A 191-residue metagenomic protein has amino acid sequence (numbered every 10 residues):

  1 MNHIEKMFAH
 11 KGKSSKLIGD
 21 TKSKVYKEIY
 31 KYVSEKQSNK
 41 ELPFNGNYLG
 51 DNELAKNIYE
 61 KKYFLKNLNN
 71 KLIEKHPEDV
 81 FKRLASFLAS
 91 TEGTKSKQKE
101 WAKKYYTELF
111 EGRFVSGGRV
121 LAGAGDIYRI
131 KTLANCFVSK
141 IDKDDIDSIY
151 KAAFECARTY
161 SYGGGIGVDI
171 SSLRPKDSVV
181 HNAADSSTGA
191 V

Functional and structural regions predicted by a protein language model:
M1-V191: Extended catalytic cores of very large enzyme megasubunits
